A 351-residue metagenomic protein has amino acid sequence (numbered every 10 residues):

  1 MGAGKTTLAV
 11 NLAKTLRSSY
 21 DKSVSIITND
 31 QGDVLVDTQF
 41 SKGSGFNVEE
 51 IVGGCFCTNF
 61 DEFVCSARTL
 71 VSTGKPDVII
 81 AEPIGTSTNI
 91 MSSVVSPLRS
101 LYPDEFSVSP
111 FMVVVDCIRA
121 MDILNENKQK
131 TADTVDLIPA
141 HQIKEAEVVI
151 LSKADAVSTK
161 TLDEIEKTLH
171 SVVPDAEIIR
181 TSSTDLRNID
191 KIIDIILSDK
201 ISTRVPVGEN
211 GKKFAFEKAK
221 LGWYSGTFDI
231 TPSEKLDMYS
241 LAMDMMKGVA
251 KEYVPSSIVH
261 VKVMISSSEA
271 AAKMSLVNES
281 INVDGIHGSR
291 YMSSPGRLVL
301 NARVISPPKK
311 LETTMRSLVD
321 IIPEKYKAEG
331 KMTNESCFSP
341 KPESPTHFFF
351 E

Functional and structural regions predicted by a protein language model:
M1-G2, L186: Walker A (P-loop) phosphate-binding loop of P-loop NTPases
G2-A3, T7, S198-E351: P-loop NTP-binding site
A3-L137: Nucleotide-state-sensitive switch-loop elements of NTP-binding domains
V10, T38, F60, M91-S92 (+4 more regions): Conserved strand-to-helix beginnings and helix N-cap segments that scaffold or border functional pockets
I27, I51, V113-D116, I150-K153 (+2 more regions): Conserved beta-strand segments of the P-loop GTPase G domain that flank and frequently precede/overlap
C55-T58, T184-I189, F338-P342: A short acidic, often aromatic-flanked loop/helix-cap motif at beta-alpha or helix-coil junctions that lines enzyme
K75, R99, P103, D116 (+4 more regions): Non-catalytic alpha-helical coupling and interface elements of nucleotide-dependent molecular machines and regulators
D136, A140-K218: Canonical P-loop GTPase G-domain recognition
